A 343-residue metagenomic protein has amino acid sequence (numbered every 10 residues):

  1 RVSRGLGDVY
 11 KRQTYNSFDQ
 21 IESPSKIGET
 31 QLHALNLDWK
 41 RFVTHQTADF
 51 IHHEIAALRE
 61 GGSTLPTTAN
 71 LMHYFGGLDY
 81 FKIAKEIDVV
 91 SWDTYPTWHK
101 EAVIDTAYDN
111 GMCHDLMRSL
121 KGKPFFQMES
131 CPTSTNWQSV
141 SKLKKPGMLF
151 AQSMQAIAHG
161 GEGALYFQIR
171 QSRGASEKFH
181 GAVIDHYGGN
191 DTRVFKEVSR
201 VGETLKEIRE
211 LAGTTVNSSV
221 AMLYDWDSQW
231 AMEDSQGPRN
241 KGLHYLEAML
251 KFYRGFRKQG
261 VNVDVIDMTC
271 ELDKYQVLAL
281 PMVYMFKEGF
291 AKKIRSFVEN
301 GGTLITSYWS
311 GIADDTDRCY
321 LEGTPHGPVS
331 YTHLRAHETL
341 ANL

Functional and structural regions predicted by a protein language model:
R1-M112: Polysaccharide-binding and catalytic clefts of secreted carbohydrate-active enzymes
R1-Y10, H333, H337-L343: Single conserved hydrophobic/aromatic residue that forms the stacking wall/gate of nucleotide- or nucleobase-binding
Q13, S17-F18, H52, T64 (+3 more regions): Carbohydrate-binding surfaces of carbohydrate-active enzymes
